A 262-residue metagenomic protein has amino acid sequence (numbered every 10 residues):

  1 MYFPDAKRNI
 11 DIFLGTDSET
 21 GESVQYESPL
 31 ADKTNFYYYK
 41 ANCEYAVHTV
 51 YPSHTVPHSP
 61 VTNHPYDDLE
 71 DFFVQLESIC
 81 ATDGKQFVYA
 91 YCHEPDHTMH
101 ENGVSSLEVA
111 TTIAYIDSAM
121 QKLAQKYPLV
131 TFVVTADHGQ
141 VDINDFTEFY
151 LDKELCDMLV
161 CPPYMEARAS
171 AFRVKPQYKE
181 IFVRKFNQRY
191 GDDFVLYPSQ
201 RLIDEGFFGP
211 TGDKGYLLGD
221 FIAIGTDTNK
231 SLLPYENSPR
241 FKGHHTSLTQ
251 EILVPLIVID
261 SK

Functional and structural regions predicted by a protein language model:
M1-K262: Feature captures the catalytic ectodomains and active-site-proximal regions of enzymes that hydrolyze or transfer
